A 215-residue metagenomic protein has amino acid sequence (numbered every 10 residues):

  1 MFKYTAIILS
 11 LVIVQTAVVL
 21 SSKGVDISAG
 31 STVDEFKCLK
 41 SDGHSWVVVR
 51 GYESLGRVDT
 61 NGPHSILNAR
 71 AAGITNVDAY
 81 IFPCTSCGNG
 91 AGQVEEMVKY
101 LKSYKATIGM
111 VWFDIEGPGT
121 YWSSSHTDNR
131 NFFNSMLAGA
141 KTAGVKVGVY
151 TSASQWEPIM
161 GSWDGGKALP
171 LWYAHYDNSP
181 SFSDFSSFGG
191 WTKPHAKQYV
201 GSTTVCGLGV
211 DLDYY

Functional and structural regions predicted by a protein language model:
K3-V19: Cleavable N-terminal signal peptides of Sec/SRP-targeted secreted and luminal proteins
L20-A29, V33, D164-Y215: Functionally critical loop-and-helix segments that line ligand-binding/catalytic clefts of soluble enzyme domains
L20-K146: Substrate-binding cleft of extracellular glycoside hydrolase catalytic domains
G56, S86, W156, P180 (+1 more regions): Flexible, glycine-rich phosphate/dinucleotide-binding loops and adjacent beta-alpha linkers at cofactor/substrate
F82, E116, S152-S154, Y176: Histidine- and/or cysteine-centered catalytic micro-motif in compact active-site loops
G90-V98, W156-G165: Distinct, well-ordered alpha-helical segments
S124-H126, P158-S162, L208: A short secondary-structure junction signal
A140-P158: Aromatic-lined carbohydrate-recognition surfaces of secreted/lumenal glycan-active proteins
